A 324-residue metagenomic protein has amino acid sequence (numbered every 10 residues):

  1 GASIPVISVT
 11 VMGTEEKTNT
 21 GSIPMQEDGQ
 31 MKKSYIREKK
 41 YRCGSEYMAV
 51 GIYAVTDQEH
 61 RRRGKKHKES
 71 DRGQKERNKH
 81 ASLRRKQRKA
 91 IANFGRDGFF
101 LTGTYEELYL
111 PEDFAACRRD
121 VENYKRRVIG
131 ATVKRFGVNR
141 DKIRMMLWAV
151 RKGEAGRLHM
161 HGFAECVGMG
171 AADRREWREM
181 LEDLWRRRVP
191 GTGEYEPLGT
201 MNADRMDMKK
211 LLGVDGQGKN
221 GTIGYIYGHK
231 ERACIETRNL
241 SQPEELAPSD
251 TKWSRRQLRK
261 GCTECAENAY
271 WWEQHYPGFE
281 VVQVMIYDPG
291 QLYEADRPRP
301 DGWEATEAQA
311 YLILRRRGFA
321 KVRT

Functional and structural regions predicted by a protein language model:
A2-L158, V167-T324: Right-hand nucleic-acid polymerase module
